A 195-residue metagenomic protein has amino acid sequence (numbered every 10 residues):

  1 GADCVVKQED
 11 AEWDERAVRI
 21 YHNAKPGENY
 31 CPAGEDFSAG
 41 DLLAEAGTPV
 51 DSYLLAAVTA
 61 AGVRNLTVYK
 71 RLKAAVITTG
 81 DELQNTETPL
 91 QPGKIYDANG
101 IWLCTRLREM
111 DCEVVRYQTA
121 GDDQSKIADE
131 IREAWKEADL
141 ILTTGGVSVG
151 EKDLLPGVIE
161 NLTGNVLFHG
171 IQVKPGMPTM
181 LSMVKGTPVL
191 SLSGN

Functional and structural regions predicted by a protein language model:
G1-R116: Short, glycine/charged-enriched hinge/interface segments at domain edges or termini
K94, G100, D111-G194: Short glycine/threonine-rich loop/turn motifs
